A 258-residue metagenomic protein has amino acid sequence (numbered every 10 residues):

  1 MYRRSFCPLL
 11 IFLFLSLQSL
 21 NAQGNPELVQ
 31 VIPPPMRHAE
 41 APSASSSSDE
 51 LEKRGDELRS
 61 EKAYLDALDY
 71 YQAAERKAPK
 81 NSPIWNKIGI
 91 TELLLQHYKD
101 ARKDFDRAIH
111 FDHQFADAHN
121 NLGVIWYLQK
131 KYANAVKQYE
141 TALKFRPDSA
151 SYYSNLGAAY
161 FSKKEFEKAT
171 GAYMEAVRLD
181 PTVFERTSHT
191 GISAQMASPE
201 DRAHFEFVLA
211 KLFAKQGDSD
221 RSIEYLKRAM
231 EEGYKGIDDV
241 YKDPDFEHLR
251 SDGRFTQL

Functional and structural regions predicted by a protein language model:
N25-S48, R186-H189, S193-F205, L209-L212 (+1 more regions): Terminal, low-structured helical/coil segments at or just beyond the last alpha-helical repeat
S46-K77, P83, I90, L94: Alpha-helical segment of the N-proximal tetratricopeptide repeat
S60-A73, L94-R107, L128-T141, K163-E175 (+1 more regions): Structural signature of tandem alpha-helical TPR/SEL1-like repeats, specifically the intra-repeat loop/turn
I84, A118, Y152, E185-R186 (+2 more regions): TPR alpha-solenoid repeat register
